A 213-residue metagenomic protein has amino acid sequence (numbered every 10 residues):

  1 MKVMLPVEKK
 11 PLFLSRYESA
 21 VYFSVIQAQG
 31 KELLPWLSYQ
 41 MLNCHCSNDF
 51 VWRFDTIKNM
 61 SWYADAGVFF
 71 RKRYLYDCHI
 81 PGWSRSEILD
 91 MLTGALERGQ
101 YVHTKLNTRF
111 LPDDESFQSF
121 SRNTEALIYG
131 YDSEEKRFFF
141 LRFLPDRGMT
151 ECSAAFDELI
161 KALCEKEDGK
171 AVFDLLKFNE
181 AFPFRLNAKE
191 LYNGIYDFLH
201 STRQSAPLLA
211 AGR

Functional and structural regions predicted by a protein language model:
M1-R85: Cysteine-nucleophile protease catalytic domains, especially the papain-like/related folds used in DUB/UBL proteases
L14, Q29-R53, R85-E135: Active-site-adjacent substructure of cysteine-protease-like catalytic cores
E18, N107-R109, N187, P207: Alpha-helix initiation/capping motif
E18, R122-E125, R142-R147: Residue-level signal for functionally critical sites in structured catalytic/ligand-binding pockets
Q29-G30, M41, H45-C46, Y74 (+6 more regions): Generic secondary-structure transition motif, activating predominantly at the C-termini of alpha-helices
W62-N107, K177-F178, F182-D197: Predominantly the structural core of cysteine protease catalytic domains
Y63-Y74, R109-Q118, E135-L141, G169-K177: Short, surface-exposed, charge-dense and proline/glycine-enriched linear segments
S133-R213: Noncatalytic regulatory segments and standalone regulatory/sensor domains
